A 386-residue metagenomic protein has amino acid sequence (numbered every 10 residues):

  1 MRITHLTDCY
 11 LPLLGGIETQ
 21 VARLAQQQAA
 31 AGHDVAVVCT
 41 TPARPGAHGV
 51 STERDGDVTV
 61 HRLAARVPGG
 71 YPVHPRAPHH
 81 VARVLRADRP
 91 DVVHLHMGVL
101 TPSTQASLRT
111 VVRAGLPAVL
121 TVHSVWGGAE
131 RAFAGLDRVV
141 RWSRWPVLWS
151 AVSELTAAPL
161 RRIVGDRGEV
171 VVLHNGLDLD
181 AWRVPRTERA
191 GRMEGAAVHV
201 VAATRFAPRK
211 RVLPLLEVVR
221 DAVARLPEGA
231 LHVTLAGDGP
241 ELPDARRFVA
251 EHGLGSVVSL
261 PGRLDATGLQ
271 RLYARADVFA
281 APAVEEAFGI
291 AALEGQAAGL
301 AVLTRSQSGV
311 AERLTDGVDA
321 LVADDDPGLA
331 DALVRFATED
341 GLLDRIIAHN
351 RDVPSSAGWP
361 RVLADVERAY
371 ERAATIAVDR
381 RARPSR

Functional and structural regions predicted by a protein language model:
T4, G191-R220: Conserved donor-binding/catalytic core segment of Leloir-type glycosyltransferases
L155, G176: Carbohydrate-associated surface elements
R246-L264: Nucleotide-activated donor-binding/catalytic signature segment of Leloir-type glycosyltransferases, i.e., the conserved
R263-L264, R271-A276: Short alpha-helical donor nucleotide-sugar binding micro-motif in glycosyltransferases
V284: Aromatic "clamp/platform" in nucleotide-sugar-dependent glycosyltransferases that forms part of the donor/acceptor
A301-T304: Short hydrophobic beta-strand element within catalytic cores of glycosyltransferases and related nucleotide-activated
D316-P327, R335-G341: Conserved acidic donor-binding segment of nucleotide-sugar-dependent glycosyltransferases
L342-S356: A short, well-ordered alpha-helix in the C-terminal region of glycosyltransferases
